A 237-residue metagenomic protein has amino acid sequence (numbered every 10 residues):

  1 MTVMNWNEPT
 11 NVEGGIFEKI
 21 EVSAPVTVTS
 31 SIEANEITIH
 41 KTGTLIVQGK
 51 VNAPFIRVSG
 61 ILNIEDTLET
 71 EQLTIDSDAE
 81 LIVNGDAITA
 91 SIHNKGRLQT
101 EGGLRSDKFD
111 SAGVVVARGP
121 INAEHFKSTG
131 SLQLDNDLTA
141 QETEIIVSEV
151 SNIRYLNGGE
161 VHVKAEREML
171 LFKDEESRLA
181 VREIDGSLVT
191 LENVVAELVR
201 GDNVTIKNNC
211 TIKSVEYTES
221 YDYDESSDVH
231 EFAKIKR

Functional and structural regions predicted by a protein language model:
M1-R237: Extended beta-solenoid/beta-helix repeat architectures
